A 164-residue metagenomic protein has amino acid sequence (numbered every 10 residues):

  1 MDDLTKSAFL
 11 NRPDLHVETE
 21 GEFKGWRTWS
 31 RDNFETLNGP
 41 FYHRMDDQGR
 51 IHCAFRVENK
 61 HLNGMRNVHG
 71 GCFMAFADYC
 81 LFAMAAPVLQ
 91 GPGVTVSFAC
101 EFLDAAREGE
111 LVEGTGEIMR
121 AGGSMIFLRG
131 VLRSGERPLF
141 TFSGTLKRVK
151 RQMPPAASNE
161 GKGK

Functional and structural regions predicted by a protein language model:
M1-K164: Terminal targeting signals and extreme-terminal segments of soluble enzymes
